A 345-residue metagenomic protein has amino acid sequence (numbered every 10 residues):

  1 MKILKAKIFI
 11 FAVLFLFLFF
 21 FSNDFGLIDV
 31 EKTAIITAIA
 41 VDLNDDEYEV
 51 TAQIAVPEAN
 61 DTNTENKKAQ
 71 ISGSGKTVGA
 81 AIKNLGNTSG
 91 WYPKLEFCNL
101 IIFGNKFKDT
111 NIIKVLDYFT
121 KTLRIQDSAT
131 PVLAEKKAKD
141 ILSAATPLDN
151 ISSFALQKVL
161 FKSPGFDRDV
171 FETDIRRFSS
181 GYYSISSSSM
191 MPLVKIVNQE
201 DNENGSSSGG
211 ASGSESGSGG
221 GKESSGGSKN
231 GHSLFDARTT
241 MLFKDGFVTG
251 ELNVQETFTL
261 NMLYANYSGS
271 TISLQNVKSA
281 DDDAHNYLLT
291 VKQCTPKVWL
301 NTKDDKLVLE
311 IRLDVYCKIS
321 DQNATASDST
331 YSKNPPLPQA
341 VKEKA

Functional and structural regions predicted by a protein language model:
M1-A345: Membrane-proximal alpha-helical signals and transmembrane carboxylates
